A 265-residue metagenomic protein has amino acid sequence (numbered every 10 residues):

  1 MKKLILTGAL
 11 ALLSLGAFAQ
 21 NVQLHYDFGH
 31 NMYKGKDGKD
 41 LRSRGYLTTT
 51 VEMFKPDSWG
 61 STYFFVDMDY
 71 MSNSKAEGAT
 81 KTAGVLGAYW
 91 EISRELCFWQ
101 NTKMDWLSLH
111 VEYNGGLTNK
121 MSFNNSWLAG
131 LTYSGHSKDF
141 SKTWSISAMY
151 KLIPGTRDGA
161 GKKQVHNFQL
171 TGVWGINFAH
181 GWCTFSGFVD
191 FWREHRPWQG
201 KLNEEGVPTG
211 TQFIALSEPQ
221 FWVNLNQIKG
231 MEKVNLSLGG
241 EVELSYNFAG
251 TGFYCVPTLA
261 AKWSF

Functional and structural regions predicted by a protein language model:
L13-A19: Sec/Tat signal peptide C-region and signal peptidase I cleavage site
A19-S74: Short glycine/proline- and aromatic-enriched beta-strand/turn motifs that initiate or cap beta-hairpins
Y26-H30, M68-S72, V111-N119, G135 (+4 more regions): Transmembrane beta-strands of outer-membrane beta-barrel pores
G45-T49, G84-W90, M121-A129, K162-L170 (+2 more regions): Residues that define the transmembrane beta-barrel architecture of outer-membrane proteins
V51-K55, I92-F98, A129-G135, A148-Y150 (+3 more regions): Residues on the lipid-exposed face of transmembrane beta-strands in outer-membrane beta-barrel proteins
F54, W59-Y63, C97-S108, G135-S145 (+2 more regions): Short loop/turn motifs that connect adjacent beta-strands in outer-membrane beta-barrel proteins
K151-N235, F265: Outer-membrane beta-barrel transmembrane domain signature
F221-F265: Predominantly the C-terminal beta-signal and adjacent terminal strand-loop region of outer-membrane beta-barrel
